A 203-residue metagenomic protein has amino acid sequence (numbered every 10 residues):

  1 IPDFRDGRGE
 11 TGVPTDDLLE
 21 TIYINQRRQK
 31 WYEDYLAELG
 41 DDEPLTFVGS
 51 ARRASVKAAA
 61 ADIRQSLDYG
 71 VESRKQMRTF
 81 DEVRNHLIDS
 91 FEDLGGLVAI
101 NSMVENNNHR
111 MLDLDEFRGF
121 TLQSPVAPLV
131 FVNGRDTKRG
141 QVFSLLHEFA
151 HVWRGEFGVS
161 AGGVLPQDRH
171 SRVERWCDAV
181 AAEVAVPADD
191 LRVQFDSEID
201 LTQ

Functional and structural regions predicted by a protein language model:
I1-Q203: Short juxta-domain linker segments that transition from a proline/glycine-rich, charged coil into a short amphipathic
